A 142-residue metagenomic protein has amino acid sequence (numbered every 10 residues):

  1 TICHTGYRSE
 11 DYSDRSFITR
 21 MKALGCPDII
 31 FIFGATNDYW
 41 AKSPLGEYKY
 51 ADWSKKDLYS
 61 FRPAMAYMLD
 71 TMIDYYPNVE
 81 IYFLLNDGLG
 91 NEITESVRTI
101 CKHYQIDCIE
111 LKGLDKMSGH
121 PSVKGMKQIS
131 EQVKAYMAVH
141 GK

Functional and structural regions predicted by a protein language model:
T1-K55, H120: Conserved SGNH/GDSL esterase-like catalytic core that processes O-acyl groups on lipids and polysaccharides
I2-G6, F33-N37, L84-G88, E110-L114 (+1 more regions): Active-site-proximal beta-strand/loop segments in catalytic clefts of secreted hydrolases
S16, W53-Y67, T71, E92 (+4 more regions): Extracytoplasmic/secreted proteins, especially bacterial periplasmic and envelope-associated proteins
G25-I30, Y76-I81, Y104-D107: Loop/turn elements at helix/coil->beta-strand transitions in domains of secreted/extracellular proteins
F33-N37, A64-R98: Active-site segments of SGNH/GDSL-like serine hydrolases that catalyze O-acetyl group transfer/hydrolysis on lipids
G34, L69-Y76, Y104-Q105, V133 (+1 more regions): Sec/Tat-exported extracytoplasmic proteins
V97-E110, D115: Von Willebrand factor A/integrin I-like adhesion domains
M117-K142: Histidine-centered active-site loop/cap adjacent to the catalytic His in serine esterases/O-acetyl transfer systems
